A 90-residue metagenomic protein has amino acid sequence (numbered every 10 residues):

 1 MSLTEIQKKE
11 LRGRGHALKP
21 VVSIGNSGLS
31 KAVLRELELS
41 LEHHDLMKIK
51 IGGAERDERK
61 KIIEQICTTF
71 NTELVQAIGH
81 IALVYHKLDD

Functional and structural regions predicted by a protein language model:
M1-D90: Positively charged, polar, low-complexity stretches
